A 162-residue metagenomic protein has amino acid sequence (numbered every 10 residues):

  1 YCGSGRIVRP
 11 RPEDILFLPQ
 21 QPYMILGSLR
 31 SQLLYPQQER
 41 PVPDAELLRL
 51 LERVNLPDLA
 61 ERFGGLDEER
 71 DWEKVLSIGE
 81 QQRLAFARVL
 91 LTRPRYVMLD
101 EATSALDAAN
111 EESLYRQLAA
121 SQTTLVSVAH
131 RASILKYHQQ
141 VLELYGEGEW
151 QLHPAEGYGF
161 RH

Functional and structural regions predicted by a protein language model:
Y1-R40, H130: ABC ATPase nucleotide-binding domain signature region
Y1-S4, P22, Q37, V54-D58 (+5 more regions): Alpha-helix capping/termination and helix-coil
C2-I7, A60, L76, A87: Generic low-polarity alpha-helical segments
R6, R30-D71, E112-R116: ABC ATPase nucleotide-binding domain helical subdomain, centered on the C-loop/LSGGQ "ABC signature"
I25, P57, S104: Nucleotide phosphate-binding site architecture
L29-Q32, D67-H162: ABC-family ATPase nucleotide-binding domain "signature/switch" substructure
